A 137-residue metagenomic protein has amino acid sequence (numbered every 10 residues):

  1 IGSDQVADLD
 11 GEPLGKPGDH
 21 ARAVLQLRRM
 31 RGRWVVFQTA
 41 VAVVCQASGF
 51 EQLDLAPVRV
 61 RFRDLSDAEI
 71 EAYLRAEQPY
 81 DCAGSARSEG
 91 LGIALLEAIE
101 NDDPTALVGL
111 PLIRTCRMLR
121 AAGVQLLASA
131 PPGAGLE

Functional and structural regions predicted by a protein language model:
I1-E137: Anionic-ligand binding patches
